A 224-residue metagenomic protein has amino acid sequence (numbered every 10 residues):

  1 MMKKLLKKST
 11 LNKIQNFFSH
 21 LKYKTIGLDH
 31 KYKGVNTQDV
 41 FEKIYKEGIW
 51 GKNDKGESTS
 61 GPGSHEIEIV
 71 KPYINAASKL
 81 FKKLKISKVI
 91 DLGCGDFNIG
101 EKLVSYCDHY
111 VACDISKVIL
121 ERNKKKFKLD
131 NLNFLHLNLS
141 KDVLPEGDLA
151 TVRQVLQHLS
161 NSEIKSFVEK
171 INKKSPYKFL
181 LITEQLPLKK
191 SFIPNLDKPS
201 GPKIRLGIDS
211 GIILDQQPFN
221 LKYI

Functional and structural regions predicted by a protein language model:
L5-I90, G95-G147, L159-I224: Class I (Rossmann-like) S-adenosyl-L-methionine-dependent methyltransferase catalytic domain, capturing the SAM-binding
T151: A conserved beta-strand element that flanks and buttresses the S-adenosyl-L-methionine
V155: Hydrophobic adenine-recognition pocket in adenosine-nucleotide-binding enzymes
